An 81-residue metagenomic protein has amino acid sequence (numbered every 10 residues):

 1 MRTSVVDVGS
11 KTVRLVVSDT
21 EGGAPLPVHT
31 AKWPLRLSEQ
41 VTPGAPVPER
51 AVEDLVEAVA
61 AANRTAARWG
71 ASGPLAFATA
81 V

Functional and structural regions predicted by a protein language model:
M1, K11-V13: Conserved Rossmann-like nucleotide-cofactor binding loop
T3-D7: Short glycine-aspartate micro-motif
G9-K11, A71: Short flexible coil/turn linkers enriched for glycine and charged/polar residues that connect secondary-structure
V13-R50: Short glycine-rich, Thr/Ser-proximal phosphate-binding strand/loop in the N-terminal lobe of ATP-dependent enzymes
P46-E53, A78-V81: Short coil/turn segments at secondary-structure boundaries
D54-T65: Short, well-ordered amphipathic alpha-helical segments that serve as non-catalytic structural scaffolds within diverse
N63-V81: Short beta-strand-loop/turn "lid" adjacent to the catalytic site in phosphate-handling enzymes
